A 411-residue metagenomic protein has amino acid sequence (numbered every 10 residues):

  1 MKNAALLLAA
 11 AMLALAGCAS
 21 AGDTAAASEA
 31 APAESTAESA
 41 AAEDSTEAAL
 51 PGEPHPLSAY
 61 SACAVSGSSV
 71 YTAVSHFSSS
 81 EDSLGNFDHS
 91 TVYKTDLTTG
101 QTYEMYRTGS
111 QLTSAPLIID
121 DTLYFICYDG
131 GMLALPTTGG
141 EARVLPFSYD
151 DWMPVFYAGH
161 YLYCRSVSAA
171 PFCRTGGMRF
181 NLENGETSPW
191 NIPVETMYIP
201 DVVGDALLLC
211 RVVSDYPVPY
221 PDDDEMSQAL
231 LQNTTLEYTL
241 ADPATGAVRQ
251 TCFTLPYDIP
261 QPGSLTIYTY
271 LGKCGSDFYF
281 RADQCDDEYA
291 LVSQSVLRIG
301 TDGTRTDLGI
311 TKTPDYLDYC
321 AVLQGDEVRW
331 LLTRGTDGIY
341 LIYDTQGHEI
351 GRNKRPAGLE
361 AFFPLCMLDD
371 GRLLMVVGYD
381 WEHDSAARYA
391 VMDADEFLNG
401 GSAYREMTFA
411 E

Functional and structural regions predicted by a protein language model:
M1-L8: Positively charged n-region of N-terminal signal peptides that target proteins for export
A14-G17: C-terminal motif of bacterial Sec signal peptides marking the signal peptidase cleavage site
A19-G22: Bacterial signal peptide processing site
A31-S61, S66: N-terminal low-complexity, Pro/Thr/Ser-rich intrinsically disordered segments that act as propeptides or flexible
D44-H55, E81-R107, D129-F147, A170-P193 (+4 more regions): Surface-exposed loop/turn elements that mediate protein-protein interactions on large endomembrane-trafficking
L57-S66, S110-D120, Y149-G159, P193-G204 (+4 more regions): Repeated scaffold domains used in trafficking and secretory/extracellular systems, primarily beta-propellers
C63-N86, L117-C127, H160-P171, D205-P219 (+4 more regions): Short beta-strand elements that form the blades of beta-propeller/WD-repeat-like and other beta-sheet-rich scaffold
T254-T333, Y340: Eukaryotic tandem repeat interaction scaffolds
